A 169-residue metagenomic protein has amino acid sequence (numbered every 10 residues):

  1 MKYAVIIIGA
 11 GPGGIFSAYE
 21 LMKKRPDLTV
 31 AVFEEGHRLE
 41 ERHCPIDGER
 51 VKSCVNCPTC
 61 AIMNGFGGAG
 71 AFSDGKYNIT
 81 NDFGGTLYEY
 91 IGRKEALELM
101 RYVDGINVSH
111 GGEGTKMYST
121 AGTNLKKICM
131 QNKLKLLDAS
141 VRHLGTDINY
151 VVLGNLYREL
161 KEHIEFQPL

Functional and structural regions predicted by a protein language model:
M1-G13, A31-F33: Beta1/beta-strand and adjacent pyrophosphate-binding region of the FAD-binding site in flavoprotein oxidoreductases
K2-Y3, P26-L28, F66-G67: Short coil/turn connectors at secondary-structure junctions
A18, M22-K23: Gly/Ala-rich phosphate-binding loop of Rossmann-like dinucleotide-binding domains, activating on the conserved
K24-P26, H163: Conserved dinucleotide-binding and phosphotransfer motif residues
D27-E34, L39: Short beta-strand "acidic-cap" motif of Rossmann-like dinucleotide-binding folds
R38-I164: Conserved N-terminal/central alpha/beta ligand/cofactor-binding core
Q167-L169: Short loop/edge segments at beta-strand edges and connector loops that shape dinucleotide/nucleotide cofactor-binding
